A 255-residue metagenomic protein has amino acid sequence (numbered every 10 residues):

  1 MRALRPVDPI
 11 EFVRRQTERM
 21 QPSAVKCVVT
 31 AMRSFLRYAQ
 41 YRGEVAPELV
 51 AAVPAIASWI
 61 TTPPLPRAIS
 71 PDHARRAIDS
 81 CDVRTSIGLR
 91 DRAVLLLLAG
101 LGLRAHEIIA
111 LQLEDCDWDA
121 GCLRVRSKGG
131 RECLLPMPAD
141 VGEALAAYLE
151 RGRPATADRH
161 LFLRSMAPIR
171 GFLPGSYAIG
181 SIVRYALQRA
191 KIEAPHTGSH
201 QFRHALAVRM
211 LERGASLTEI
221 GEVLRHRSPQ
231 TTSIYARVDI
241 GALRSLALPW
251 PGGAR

Functional and structural regions predicted by a protein language model:
M1-R255: Conserved catalytic core of the tyrosine transesterase superfamily
